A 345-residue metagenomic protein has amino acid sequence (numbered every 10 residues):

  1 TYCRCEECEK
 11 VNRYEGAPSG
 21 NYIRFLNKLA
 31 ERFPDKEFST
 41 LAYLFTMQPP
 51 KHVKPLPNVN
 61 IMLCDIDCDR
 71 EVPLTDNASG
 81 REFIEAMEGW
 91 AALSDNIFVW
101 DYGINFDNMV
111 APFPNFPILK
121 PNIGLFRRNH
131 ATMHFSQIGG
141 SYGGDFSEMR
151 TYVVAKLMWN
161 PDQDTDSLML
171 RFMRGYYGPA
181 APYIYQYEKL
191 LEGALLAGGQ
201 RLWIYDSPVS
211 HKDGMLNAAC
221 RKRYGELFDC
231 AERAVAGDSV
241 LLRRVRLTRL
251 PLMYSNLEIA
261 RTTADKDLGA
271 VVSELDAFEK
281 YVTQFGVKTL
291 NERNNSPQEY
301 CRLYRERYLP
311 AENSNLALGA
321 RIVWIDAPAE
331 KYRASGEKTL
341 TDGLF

Functional and structural regions predicted by a protein language model:
T1-A91, D95-N122, A131-M133, Q137-D162 (+4 more regions): Aromatic-lined carbohydrate-binding surfaces of glycoside hydrolases
E31-E37, V53, R261-A270, A311-E312 (+2 more regions): Generic structural signal for short, solvent-exposed loop/turn connectors between secondary structure elements
D76-G80, M169, M173, E337-T339: Short intrinsically disordered coil segments
K156-L316: Catalytic domains of carbohydrate-active enzymes that cleave complex glycans
L309-F345: Disordered, acidic Ser/Thr/Pro-rich linker "stalks" and the adjacent N-terminal cap of the next globular domain
